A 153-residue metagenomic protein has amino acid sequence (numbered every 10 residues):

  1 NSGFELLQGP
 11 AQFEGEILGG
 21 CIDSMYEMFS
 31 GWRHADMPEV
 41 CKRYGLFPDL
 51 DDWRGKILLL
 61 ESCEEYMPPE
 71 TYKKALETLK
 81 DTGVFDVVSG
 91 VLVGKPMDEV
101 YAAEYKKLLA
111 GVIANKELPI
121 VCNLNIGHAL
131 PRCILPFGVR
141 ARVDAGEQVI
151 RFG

Functional and structural regions predicted by a protein language model:
N1-D23: Conserved anion/nucleotide-ligand pocket segment
A11-Q12, L58-Y66, G90-P96: Glycine-rich phosphate/diphosphate-binding loops and the adjacent beta-loop-alpha structural elements that coordinate
I17-P69: Oxyanion-binding "anion nests"
I22-S30, K73-L76, K106, A110: Predominant activation on well-ordered alpha-helical scaffold segments within soluble catalytic domains
M28-W32, T78, T82, G94: Change "in soluble alpha/beta enzymes" to "in soluble alpha/beta proteins
L46-F47, P68-V84, Y105: A short, acidic, amphipathic alpha-helical segment used as a generic capping/interface helix at domain edges
E77, G90-G153: ATP/nucleoside-binding phosphotransfer catalytic cores, i.e., glycine-rich phosphate-binding loops
T82-V87, A114: Short, conserved loop/helix-junction motifs that constitute active-site signature segments in enzyme catalytic cores
